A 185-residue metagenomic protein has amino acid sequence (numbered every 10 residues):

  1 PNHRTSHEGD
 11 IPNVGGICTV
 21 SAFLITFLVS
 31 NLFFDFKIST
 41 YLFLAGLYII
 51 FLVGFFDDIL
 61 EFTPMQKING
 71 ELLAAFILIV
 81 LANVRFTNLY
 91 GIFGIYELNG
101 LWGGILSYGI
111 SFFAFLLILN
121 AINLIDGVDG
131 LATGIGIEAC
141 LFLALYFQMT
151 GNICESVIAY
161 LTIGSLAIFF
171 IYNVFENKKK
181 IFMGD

Functional and structural regions predicted by a protein language model:
P1-G184: "…together with the soluble PPM/PP2C metallo-phosphatase catalytic core" -> "…together with the soluble PPM/PP2C
